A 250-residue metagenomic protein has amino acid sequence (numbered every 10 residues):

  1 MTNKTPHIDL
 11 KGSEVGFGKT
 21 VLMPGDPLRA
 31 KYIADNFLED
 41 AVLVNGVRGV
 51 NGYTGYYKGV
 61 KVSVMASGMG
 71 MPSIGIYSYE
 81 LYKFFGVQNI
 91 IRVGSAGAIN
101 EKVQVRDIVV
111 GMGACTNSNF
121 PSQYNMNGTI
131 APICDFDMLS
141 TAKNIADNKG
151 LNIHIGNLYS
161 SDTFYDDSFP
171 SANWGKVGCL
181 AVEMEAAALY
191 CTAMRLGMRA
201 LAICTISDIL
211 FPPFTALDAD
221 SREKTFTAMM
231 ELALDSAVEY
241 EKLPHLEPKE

Functional and structural regions predicted by a protein language model:
M1-S140: Metabolite-binding pocket within alpha/beta catalytic cores that recognizes anionic/polar moieties
P27, G97, A114, Y159-T163 (+3 more regions): Glycine-rich beta-alpha junction loops
E39-G46, G150-N157, Y240-E250: Flexible, glycine/charged-enriched surface loops at secondary-structure junctions
T129-G178: Active-site rim beta-loop-alpha module in soluble metabolic enzymes
T141-K149, T192, L232-Y240: Generic non-transmembrane alpha-helical segments
I153, Y165-A172, V177, C191-M194 (+2 more regions): Conserved PLP-enzyme active-site core in the AAT-like
A187-S221: Zn-dependent metallopeptidase/amidohydrolase metal-coordination segment
L210-E250: His/Asp/Glu-rich mid-to-C-terminal helical/loop segments that flank catalytic regions of hydrolases
